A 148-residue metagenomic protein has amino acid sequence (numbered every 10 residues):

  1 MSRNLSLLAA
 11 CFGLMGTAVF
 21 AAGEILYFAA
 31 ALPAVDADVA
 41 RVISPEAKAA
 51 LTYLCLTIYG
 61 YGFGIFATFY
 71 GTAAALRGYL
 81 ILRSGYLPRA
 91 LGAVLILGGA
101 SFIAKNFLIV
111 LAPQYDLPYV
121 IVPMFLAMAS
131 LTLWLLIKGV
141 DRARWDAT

Functional and structural regions predicted by a protein language model:
M1-T148: Hydrophobic, aromatic-enriched alpha-helical segments typical of multi-pass transmembrane helices
